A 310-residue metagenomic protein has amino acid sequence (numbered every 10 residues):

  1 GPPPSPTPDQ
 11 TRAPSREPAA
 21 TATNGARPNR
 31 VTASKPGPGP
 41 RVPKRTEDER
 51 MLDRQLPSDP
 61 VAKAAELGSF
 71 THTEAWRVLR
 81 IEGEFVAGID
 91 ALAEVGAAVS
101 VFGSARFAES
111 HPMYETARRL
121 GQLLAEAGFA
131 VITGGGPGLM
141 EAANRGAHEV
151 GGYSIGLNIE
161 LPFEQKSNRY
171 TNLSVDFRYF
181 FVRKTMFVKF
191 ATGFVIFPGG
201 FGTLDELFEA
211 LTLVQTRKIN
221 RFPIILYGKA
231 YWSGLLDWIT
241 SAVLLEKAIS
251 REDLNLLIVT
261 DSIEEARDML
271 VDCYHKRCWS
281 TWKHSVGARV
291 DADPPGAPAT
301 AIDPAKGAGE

Functional and structural regions predicted by a protein language model:
N29, P38-R45, R267-E310: C-terminal amphipathic helix plus adjacent low-complexity, charged tail appended to glycosyltransferase catalytic
S34-L157: Glycine-rich beta-alpha loop segments
L123, Y153-E164, F197, L211-D237 (+1 more regions): Short, acidic/small-residue loops that bind anionic groups at enzyme active sites
G138-F197: Acidic/glycine-enriched connector segments
G138-R145, W232-V243: Glycine-rich, charge-decorated loop segments at or immediately adjacent to ligand/cofactor-binding or catalytic sites
R178-A230, R277-C278: Active-site/ligand-binding-proximal alpha/beta "capping" segment
G193-F194, I249-H284: A charged, well-structured terminal subsegment
